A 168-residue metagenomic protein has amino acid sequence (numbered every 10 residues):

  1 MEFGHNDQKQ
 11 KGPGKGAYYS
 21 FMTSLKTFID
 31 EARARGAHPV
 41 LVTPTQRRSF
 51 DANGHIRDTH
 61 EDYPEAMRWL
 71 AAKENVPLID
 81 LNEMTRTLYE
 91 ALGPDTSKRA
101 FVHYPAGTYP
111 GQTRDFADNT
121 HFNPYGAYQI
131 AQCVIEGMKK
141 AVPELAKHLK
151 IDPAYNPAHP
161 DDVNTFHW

Functional and structural regions predicted by a protein language model:
M1-K147, H159-W168: Alpha-helical cap/lid subdomain in secreted, periplasmic, or secretory-pathway luminal O-acyl-processing enzymes
L149-I151: Extracytoplasmic/periplasmic copper-protein system
P153-P157: Acidic helix-start/capping segments at beta-turn-to-alpha-helix junctions
